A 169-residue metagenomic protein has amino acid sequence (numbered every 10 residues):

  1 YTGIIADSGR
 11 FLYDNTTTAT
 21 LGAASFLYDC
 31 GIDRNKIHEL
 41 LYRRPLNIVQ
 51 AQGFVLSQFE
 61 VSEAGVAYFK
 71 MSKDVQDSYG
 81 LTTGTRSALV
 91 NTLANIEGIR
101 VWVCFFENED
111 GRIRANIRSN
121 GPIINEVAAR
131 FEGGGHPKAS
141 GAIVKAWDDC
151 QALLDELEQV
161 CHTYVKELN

Functional and structural regions predicted by a protein language model:
T2: Active-site histidine-anchored catalytic micro-motif
S8-R130, G135-N169: Hydrophobic helix-and-loop "lid/oligomerization" segment in the mid-to-C-terminal part of catalytic domains
